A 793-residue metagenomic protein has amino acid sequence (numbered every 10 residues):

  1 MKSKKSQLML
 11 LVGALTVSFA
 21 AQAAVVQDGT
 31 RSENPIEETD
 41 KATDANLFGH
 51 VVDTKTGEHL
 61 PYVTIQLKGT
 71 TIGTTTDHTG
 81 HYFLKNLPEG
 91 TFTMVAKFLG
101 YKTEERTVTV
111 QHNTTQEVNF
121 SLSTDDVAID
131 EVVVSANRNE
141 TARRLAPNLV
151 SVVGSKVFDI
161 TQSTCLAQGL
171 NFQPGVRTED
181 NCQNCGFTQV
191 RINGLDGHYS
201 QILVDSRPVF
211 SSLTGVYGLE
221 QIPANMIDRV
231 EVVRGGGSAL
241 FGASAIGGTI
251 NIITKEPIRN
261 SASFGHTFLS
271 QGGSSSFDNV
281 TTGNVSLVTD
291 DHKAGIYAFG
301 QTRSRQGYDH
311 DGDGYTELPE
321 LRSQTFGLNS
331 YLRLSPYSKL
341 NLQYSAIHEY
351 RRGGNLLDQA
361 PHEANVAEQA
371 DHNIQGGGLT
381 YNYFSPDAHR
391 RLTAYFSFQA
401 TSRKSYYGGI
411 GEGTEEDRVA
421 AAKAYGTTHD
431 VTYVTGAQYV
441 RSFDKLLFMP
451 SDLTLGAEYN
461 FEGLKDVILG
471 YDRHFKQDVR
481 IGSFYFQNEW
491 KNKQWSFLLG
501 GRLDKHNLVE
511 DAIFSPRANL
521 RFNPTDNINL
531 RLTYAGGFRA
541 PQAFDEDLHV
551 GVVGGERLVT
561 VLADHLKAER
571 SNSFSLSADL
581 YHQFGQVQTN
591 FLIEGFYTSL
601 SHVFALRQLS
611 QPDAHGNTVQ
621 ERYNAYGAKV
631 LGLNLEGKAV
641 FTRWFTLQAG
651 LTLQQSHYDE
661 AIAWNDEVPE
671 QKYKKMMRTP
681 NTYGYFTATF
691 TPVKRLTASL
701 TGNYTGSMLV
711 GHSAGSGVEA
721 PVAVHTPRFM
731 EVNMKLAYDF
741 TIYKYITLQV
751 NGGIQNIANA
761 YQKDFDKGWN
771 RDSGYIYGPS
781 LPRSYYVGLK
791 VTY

Functional and structural regions predicted by a protein language model:
V25-D44, F48-E58, V63-K68, K97-Y101 (+3 more regions): Short, acidic, small-residue-rich periplasmic hinge/interaction motif at the N-terminus of Gram-negative outer-membrane
K85-N86, Q189-R191, R207-R234, K255 (+1 more regions): Short acidic/polar hinge/loop motifs at secondary-structure boundaries that mediate gating or recognition
A167-P208, D228: Extracytoplasmic beta-strand/coil segments of soluble accessory domains associated with Gram-negative outer-membrane
S211-L213, M226-D228, A239-D311, P319-F326 (+2 more regions): Outer-membrane beta-barrel translocator/receptor signature
G283, R391-Y407, R531, H565-Y623 (+1 more regions): Membrane-embedded beta-barrel scaffold of Gram-negative outer-membrane proteins
R305-T325, Y331-L392, Q399-D430: Flexible loop and strand-edge segments within Gram-negative outer membrane beta-barrel domains
K491-S496, F596-S599, N617, E621-A714 (+1 more regions): Gram-negative outer-membrane beta-barrel transporters
S601-H602, R695, Y704-S713, Y738-Y793: C-terminal beta-signal and adjacent terminal beta-strands/loops of Gram-negative outer-membrane beta-barrel proteins
